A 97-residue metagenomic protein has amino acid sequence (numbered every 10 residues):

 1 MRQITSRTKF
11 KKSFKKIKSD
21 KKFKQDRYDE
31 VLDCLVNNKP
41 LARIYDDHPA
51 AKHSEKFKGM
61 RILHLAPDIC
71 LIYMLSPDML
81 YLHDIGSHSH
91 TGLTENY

Functional and structural regions predicted by a protein language model:
M1-C34: Arg/Lys-rich, positively charged N-terminal/basic patches that mediate binding to nucleic acids
M1-Q3, K15, K22, R61-Y97: Enriched for short, Lys/Arg-rich terminal
K24, D33, N37, A50-A51 (+2 more regions): A generic signature of intrinsically disordered, low-complexity regions enriched in glycine/proline and charged/polar
D29-L32, N38, P77-M79, H90: Generic N-terminal initiation segments characterized by hydrophobic and/or small/turn-forming residues
V36-L63: A short, surface-exposed loop/turn module that caps and links secondary-structure elements
